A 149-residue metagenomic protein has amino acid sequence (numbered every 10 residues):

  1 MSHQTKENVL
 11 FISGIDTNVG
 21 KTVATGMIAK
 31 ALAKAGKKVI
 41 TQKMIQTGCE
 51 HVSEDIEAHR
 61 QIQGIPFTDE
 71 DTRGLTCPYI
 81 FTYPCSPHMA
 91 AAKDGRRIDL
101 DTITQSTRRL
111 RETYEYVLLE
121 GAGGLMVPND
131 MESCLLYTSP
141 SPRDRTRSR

Functional and structural regions predicted by a protein language model:
M1-L10: Extreme N-terminal, non-catalytic leader segments that precede Walker-type/kinase nucleotide-binding cores
S13-G14: Residues at the beta-strand->loop junction immediately N-terminal to the Walker
N18, I45, A122-G123: Anionic group-transfer/hydrolysis microenvironments
K21: Conserved lysine of the Walker
G26-G95: N-terminal phosphate/diphosphate-binding loop that engages ATP/GTP or pyrophosphate donors across diverse enzyme folds
P87-P128: Phosphate-binding/switch loop-helix module in NTP-utilizing enzymes
D130-L136: Charged helix-capping and loop-helix junction motifs
Y137-R149: Single conserved hydrophobic/aromatic residue that forms the stacking wall/gate of nucleotide- or nucleobase-binding
